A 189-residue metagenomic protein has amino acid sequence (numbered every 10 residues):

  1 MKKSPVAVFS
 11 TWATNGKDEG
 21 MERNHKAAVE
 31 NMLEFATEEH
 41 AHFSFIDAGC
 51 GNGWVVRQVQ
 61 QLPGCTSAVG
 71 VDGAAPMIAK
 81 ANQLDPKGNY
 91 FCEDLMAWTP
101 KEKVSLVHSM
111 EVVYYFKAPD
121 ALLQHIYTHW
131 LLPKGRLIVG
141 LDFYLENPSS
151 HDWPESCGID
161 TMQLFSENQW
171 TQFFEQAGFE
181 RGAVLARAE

Functional and structural regions predicted by a protein language model:
M1-E38, L145-E146: Conserved class I S-adenosyl-L-methionine
I46-A48, N52-A97: Class I SAM-dependent methyltransferase SAM/SAH-binding core
H108: A conserved beta-strand element that flanks and buttresses the S-adenosyl-L-methionine
D120-P133: A short glycine-rich, Lys/Arg-flanked "PGG" loop and its adjoining helix->strand segment in the class I
K134-D142: Conserved beta-strand signature within the Rossmann-like core of class I S-adenosyl-L-methionine
D142-T161: Short, glycine-/aromatic-enriched active-site segment of Class I SAM-dependent methyltransferases
M162-G178: Short alpha-helix
F179-E189: Conserved S-adenosyl-L-methionine
